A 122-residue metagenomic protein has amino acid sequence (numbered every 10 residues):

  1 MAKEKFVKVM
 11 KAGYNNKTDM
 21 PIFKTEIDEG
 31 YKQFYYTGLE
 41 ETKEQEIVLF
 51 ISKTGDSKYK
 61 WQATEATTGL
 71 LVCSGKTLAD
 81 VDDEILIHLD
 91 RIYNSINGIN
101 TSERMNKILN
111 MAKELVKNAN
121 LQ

Functional and structural regions predicted by a protein language model:
M1-E41: Negatively charged, low-complexity tracts enriched in Asp/Glu with abundant Ser/Thr
M10, W61-T64, N110, K117: N-terminal cationic amphipathic segment used for targeting or macromolecule association
M10-A12, T25, G30, F50 (+4 more regions): Compositionally biased, intrinsically disordered low-complexity segments
N16, Y35, I47-I51, N110-N118: Cysteine-centric segments in proteins
F34-I92: Acidic, low-complexity, intrinsically disordered interaction modules
L70-Q122: Mixed-charge, Lys/Arg-enriched low-complexity segments
